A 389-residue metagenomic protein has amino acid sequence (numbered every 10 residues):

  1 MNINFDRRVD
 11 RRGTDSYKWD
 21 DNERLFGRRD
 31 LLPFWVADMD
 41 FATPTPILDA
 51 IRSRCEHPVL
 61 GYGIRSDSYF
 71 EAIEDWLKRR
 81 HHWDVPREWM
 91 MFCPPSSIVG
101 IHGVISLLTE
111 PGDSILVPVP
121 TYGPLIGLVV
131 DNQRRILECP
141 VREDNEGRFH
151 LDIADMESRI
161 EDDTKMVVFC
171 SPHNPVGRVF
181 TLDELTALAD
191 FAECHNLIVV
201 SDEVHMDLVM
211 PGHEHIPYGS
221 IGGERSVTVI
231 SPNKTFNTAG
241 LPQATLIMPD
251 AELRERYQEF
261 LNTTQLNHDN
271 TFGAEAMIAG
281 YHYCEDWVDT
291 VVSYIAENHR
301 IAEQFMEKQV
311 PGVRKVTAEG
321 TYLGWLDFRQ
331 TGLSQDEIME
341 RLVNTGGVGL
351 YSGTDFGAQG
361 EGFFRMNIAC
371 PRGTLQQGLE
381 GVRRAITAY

Functional and structural regions predicted by a protein language model:
N2-S96, Y283, A388-Y389: N-terminal small-domain helix-loop-helix segment of the aminotransferase-like
L60-D190, D207-L208, G212-G222, V227 (+1 more regions): Conserved core of the PLP fold type I
N132, C194-H195, G346, Y389: Helix C-cap/helix->beta junction micro-motif
S158, S334, R341-L350, F356-Y389: PLP-dependent enzyme catalytic core of the Aspartate aminotransferase-like
S220-R256: Active-site PLP attachment segment
M248, E252-F272: Active-site C-terminal subdomain of aminotransferase-like
E255-L261, G280-Q304: Structural signature of PLP-dependent enzymes
I278, Y294-E303, K315-F328: Conserved glycine-rich beta-strand-loop-beta hairpin in the small C-terminal domain of fold type I
